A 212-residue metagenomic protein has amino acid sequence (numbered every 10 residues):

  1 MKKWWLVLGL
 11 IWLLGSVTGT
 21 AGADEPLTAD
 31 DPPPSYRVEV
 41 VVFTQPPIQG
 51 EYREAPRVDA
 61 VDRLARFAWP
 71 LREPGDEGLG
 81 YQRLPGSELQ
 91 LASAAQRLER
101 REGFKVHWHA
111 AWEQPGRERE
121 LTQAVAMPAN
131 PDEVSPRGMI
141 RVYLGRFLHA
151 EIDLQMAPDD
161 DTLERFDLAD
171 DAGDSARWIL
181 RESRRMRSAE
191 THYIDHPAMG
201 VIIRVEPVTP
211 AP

Functional and structural regions predicted by a protein language model:
M1-V7: Bacterial N-terminal signal peptides that target proteins for export
V7-S16: Bacterial N-terminal signal peptides
A23-M186: Extended, low-hydrophobicity segments enriched in charged/polar residues
A176-P212: C-terminal partner/receptor-binding element of secreted or periplasmic proteins
